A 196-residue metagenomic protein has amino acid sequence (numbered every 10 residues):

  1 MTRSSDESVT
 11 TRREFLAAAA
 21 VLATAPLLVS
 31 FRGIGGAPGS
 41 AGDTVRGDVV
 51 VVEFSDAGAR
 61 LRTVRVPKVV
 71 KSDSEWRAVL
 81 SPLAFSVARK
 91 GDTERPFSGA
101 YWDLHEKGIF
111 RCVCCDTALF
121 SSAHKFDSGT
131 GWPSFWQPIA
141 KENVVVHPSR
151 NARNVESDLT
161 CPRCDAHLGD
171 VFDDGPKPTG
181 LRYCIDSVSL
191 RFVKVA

Functional and structural regions predicted by a protein language model:
M1-T10, L22-A25: N-terminal secretory signal peptides
T2, D6, V50-F54, L190-A196: Rhodanese-like catalytic fold shared by cysteine-dependent sulfurtransferases and DSP/PTP-type phosphatases
E14-A20: N-terminal leader and targeting sequences that precede the mature domain
A23-T24, R77-K90, F192-V193: Short amphipathic alpha-helical segments with coiled-coil-like heptad repeat character
L27-S72, A78: C-terminal segment of N-terminal export signals and the immediately downstream linker at the start of the mature
K68, V87-R111, T117-A196: A short Gly-Trp-Pro
S72, L80-A84, R111: Stable alpha-helical elements in mature extracytoplasmic
W76, C115: Hydrophobic pocket/interface hotspot
